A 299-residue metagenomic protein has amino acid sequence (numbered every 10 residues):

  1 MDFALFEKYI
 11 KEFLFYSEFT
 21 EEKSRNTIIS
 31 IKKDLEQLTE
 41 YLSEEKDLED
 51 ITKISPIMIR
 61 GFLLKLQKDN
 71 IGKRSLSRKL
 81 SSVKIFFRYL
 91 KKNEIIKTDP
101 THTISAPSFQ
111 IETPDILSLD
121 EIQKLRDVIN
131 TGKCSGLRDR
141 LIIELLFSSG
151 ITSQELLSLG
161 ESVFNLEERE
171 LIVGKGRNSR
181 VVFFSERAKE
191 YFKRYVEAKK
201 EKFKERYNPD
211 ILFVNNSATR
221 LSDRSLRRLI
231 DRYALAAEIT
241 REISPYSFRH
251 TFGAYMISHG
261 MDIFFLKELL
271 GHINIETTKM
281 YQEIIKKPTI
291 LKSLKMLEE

Functional and structural regions predicted by a protein language model:
M1-E299: Conserved catalytic core of the tyrosine transesterase superfamily
